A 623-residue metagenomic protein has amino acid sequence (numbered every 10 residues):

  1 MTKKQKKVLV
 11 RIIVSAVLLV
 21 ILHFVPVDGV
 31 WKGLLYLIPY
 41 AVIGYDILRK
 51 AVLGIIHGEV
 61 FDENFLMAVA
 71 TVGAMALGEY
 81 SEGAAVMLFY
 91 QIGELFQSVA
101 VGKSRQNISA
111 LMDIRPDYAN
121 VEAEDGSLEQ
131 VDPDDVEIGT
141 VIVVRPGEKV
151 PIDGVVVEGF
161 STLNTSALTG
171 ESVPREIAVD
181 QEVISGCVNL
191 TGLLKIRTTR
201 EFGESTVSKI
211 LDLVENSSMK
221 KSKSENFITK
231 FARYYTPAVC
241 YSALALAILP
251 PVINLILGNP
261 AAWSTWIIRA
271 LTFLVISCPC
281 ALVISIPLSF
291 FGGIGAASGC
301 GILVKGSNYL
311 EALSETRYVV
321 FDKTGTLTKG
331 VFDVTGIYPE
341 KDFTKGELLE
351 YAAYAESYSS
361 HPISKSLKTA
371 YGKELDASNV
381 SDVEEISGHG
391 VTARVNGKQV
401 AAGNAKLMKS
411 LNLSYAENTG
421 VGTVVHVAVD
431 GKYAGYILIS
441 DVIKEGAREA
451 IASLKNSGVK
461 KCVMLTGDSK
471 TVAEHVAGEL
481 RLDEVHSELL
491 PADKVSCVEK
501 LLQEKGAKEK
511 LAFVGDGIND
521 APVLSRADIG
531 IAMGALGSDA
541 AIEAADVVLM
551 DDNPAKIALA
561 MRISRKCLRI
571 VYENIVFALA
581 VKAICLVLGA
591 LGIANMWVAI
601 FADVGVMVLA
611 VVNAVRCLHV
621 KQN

Functional and structural regions predicted by a protein language model:
M1-V14, Y235: N-terminal membrane topogenic signal
I13-A16, N226-L257, R269-F290, Y572-F601: Bilayer-spanning, highly hydrophobic alpha-helical transmembrane segments
L22-H23, G29-W31, Y36-E122, D135-I142 (+6 more regions): Actuator/coupling domain of P-type ATPases
V52-F61, V99-S109, L288-S307, V615-N623: Juxtamembrane helix-loop transition segments at the membrane interface in multi-pass membrane proteins
N64-A68, L168, C278-A355, V523 (+2 more regions): Conserved catalytic phosphorylation-site environment of P-type ATPases
S242, E504-K508, A545, M550-N623: Membrane-embedded transport module
Y338-K461, K470, E479-V498: P-type ATPase nucleotide-binding
V395-G397, T423, V429-E573: Conserved ATP-binding TGD loop and adjacent catalytic N/P-domain core of P-type ATPases
